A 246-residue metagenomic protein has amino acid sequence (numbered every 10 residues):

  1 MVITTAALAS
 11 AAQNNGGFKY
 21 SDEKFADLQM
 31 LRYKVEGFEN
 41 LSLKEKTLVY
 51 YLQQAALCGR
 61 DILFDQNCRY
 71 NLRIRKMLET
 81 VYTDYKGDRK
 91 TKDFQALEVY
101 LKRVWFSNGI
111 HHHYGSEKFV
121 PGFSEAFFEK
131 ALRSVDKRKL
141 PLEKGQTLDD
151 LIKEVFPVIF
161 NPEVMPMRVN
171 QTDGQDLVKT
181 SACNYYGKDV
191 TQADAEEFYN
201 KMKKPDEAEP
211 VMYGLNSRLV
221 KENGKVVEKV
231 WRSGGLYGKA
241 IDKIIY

Functional and structural regions predicted by a protein language model:
M1-G17: Bacterial Sec-dependent N-terminal signal peptides
G17-I244: N-terminal helix-rich structural modules
